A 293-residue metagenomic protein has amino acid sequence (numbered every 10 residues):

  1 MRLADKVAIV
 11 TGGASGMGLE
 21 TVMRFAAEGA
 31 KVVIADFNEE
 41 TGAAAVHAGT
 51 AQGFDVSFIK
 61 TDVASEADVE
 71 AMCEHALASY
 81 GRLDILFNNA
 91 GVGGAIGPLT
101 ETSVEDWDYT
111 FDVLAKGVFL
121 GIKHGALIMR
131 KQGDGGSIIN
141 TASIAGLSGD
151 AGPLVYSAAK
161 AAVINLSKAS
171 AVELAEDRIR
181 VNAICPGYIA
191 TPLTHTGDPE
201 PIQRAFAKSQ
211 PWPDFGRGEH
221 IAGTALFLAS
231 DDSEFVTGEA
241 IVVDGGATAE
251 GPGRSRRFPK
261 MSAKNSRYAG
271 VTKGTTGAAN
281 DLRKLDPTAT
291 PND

Functional and structural regions predicted by a protein language model:
L3-V33: Canonical Rossmann dinucleotide-binding motif of NAD(H)/NADP(H)-dependent dehydrogenases/reductases, specifically
E70, G93-D108, L127, K131 (+3 more regions): Conserved mid-core segment of classical short-chain dehydrogenase/reductases
L99-T100, S148-L154, E176, P213 (+1 more regions): Active-site loop immediately N-terminal to the catalytic Tyr-X3-Lys motif of short-chain dehydrogenase/reductase
T100-F119, I139, V163, A207 (+1 more regions): Catalytic Tyr-X3-Lys loop
I122, A159, S167: Active-site helix of classical SDR
L127, V172-E176, E234: Alpha-helical segment proximal to the catalytic Tyr-Lys
S143: Residue(s) in the substrate-gating loop at a strand-loop-helix junction that position the organic substrate next
A183, P201-D232, V236, V243-G245 (+1 more regions): C-terminal helical subdomain
